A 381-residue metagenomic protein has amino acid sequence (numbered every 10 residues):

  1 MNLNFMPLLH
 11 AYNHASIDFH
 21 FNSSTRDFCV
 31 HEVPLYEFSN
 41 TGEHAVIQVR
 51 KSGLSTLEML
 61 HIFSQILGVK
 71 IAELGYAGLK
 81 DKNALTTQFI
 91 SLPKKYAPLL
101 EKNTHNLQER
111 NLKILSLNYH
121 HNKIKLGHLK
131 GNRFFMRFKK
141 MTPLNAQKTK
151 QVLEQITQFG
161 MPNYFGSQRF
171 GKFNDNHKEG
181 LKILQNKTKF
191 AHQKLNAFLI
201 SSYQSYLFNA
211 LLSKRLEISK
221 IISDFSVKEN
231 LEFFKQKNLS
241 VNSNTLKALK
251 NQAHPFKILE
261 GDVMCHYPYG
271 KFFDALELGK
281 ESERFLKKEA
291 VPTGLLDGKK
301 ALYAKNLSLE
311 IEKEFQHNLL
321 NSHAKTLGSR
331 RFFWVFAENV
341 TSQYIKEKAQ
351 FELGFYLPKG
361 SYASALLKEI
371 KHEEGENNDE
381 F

Functional and structural regions predicted by a protein language model:
M1-F381: Non-catalytic, substrate/partner-engaging modules appended to enzymatic cores
